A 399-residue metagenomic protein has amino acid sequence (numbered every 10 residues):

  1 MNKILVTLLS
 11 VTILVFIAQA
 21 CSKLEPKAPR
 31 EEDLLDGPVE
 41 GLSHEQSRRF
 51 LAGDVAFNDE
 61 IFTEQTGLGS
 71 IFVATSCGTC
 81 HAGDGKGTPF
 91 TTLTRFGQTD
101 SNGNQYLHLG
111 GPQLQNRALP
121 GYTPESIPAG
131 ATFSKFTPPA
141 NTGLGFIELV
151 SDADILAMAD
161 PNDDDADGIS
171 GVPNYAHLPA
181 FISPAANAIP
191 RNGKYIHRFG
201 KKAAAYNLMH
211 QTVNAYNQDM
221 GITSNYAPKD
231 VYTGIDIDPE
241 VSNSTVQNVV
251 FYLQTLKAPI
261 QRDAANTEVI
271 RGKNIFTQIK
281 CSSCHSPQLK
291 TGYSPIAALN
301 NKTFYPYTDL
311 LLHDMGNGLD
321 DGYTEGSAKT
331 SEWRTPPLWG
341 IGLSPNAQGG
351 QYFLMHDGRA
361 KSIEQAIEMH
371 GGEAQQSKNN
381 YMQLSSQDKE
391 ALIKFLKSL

Functional and structural regions predicted by a protein language model:
M1-L8: Bacterial N-terminal signal peptides that target proteins for export
L8-F16: Bacterial N-terminal signal peptides
C21-L399: Periplasmic c-type cytochrome electron-transfer domains
